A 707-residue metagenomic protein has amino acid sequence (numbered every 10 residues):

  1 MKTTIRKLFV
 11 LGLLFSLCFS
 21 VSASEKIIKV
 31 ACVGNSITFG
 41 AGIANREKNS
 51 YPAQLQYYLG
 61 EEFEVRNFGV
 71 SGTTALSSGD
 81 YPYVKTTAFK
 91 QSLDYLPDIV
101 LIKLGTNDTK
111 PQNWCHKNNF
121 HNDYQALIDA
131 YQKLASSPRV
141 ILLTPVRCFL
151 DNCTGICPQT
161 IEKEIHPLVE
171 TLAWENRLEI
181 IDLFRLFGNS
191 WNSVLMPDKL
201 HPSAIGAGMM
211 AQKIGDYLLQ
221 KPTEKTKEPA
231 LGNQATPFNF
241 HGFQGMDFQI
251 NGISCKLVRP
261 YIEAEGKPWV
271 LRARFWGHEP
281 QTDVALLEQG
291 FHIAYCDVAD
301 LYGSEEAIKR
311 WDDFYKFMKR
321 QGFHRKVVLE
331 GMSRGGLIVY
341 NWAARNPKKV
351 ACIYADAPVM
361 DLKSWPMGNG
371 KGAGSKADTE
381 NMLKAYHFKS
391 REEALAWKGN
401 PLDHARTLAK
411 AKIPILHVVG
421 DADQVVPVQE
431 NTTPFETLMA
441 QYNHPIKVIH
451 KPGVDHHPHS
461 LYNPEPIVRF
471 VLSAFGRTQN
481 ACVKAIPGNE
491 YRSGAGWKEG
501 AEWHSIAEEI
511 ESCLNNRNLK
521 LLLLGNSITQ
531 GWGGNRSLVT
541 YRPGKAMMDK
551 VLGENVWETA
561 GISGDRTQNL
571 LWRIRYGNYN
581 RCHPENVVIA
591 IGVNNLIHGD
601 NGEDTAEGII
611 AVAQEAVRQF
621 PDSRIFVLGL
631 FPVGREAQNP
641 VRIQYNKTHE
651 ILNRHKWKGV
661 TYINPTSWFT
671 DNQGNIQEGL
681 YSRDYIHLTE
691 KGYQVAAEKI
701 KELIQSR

Functional and structural regions predicted by a protein language model:
K26-C32, I37-Q125, A485-Q614, G634-N646: Conserved SGNH/GDSL esterase-like catalytic core that processes O-acyl groups on lipids and polysaccharides
I43, V146-T223, P632-R707: Catalytic His-Asp segment of secreted/periplasmic serine-dependent ester chemistry enzymes
G72, D300-L301, H450-H459, G564: Histidine-bearing beta->alpha loop at or near hydrolase active sites
Y81-P82, N341-R391: Hydrolase active-site cap/lid region
L200, A204, L219, V425 (+6 more regions): C-terminal catalytic histidine-bearing segment of alpha/beta-hydrolase fold enzymes
Y302-G322, N341, G608: Alpha/beta-hydrolase active-site loop
G322-S333: Alpha/beta-hydrolase fold nucleophile elbow
G374-T433, T437-A440: The feature captures the conserved acid-bearing segment of alpha/beta-hydrolase catalytic domains
